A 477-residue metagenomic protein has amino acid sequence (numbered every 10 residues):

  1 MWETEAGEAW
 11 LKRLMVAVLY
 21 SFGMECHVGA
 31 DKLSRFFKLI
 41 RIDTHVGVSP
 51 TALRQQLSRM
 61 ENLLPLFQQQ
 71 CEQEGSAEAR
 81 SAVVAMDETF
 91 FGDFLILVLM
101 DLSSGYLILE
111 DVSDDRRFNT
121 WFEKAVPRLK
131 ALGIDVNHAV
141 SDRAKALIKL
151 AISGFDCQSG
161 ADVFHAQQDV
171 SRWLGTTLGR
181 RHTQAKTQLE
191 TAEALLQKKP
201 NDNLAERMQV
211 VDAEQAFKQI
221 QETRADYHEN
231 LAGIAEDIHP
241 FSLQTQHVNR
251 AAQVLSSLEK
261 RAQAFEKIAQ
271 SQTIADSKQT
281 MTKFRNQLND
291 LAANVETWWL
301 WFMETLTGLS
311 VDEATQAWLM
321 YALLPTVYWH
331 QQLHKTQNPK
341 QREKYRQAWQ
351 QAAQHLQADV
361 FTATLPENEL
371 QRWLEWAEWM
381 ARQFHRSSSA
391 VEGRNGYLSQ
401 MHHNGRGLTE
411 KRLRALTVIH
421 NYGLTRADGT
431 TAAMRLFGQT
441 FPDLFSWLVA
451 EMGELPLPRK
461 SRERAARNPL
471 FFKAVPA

Functional and structural regions predicted by a protein language model:
M1-E3: N-terminal juxtadomain amphipathic helix that follows a signal peptide/anchor or precedes a small N-terminal auxiliary
E5-S21, E25-V140, A144-V163, V170-A264: RNase H-like nuclease fold core
A6, L14, D115-R116, A125 (+7 more regions): Short, isolated positions within intrinsically disordered regulatory regions of eukaryotic proteins
R41, G133, Q197-P200, G308 (+3 more regions): Short, flexible coil/linker elements and helix-boundary hinge sites characteristic of intrinsically disordered
E190-A264, R285, V311-V327, T364-N368 (+1 more regions): Charged alpha-helix within mobile-element recombinases
E236-A377: Long, low-complexity, polar/charged, intrinsically disordered or flexibly structured peripheral segments
L323-W329, L333, Q337-A348, L356-N368 (+6 more regions): C-terminal domain-tail junction helix/linker
